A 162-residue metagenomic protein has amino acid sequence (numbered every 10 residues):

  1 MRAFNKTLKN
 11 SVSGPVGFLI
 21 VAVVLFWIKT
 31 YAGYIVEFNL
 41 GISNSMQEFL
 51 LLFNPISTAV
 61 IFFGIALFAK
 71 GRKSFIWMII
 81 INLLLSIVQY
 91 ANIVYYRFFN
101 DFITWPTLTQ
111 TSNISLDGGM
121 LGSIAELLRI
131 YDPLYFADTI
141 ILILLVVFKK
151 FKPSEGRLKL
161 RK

Functional and structural regions predicted by a protein language model:
M1-L121: Extended, compositionally biased non-globular segments that define protein topology
G41, Q110, R129-D132, K149-K152: Short, flexible coil/linker elements and helix-boundary hinge sites characteristic of intrinsically disordered
V94, L121-I124, Y131, K150 (+1 more regions): Short secondary-structure junctions and interdomain/linker hinges
D117-I141: Hydrophobic alpha-helical transmembrane segments
L134-R161: Cytosolic-side transmembrane helix boundary signature
